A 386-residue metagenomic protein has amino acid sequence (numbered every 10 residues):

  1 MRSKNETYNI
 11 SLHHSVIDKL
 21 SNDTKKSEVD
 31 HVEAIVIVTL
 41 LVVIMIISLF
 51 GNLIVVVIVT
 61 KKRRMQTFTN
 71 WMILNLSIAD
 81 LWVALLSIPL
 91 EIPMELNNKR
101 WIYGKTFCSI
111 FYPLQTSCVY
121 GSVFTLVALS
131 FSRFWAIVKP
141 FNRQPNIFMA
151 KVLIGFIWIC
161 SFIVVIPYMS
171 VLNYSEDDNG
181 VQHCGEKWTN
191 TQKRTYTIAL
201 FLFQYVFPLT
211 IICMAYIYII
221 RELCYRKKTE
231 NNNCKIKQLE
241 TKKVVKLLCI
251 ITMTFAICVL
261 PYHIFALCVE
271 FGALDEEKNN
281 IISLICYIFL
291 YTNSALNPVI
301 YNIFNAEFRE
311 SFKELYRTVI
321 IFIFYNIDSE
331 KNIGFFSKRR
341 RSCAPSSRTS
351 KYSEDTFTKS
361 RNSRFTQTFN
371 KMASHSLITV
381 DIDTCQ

Functional and structural regions predicted by a protein language model:
M1-E28, Y225-K243, A306-Q386: Intrinsically disordered regulatory tails of 7TM GPCRs
D18-E28, E95-Y120, K139, P145 (+4 more regions): Loop architecture of class A 7-transmembrane GPCRs
D30-V42, M65-L129, W135-I147: Extracellular TM2-ECL1-early TM3 structural module of rhodopsin-like
E33-K61, W82, C213: First transmembrane helix
L41, W82-N98, Y112, V119-L126 (+5 more regions): Helix-to-loop junction signature of class
M45, N75-I88, T116, Y120 (+5 more regions): Alpha-helical transmembrane segments of multi-pass membrane proteins
K61-W71, F131-L153, G180, I217-L247 (+2 more regions): Intracellular signaling interfaces of 7-transmembrane GPCRs
T125-I137, Y168-D177, L200-N231, V245-V269 (+2 more regions): Class A (rhodopsin-like) GPCR signature focused on the TM5-ICL3 interface and adjacent 7TM helical core
